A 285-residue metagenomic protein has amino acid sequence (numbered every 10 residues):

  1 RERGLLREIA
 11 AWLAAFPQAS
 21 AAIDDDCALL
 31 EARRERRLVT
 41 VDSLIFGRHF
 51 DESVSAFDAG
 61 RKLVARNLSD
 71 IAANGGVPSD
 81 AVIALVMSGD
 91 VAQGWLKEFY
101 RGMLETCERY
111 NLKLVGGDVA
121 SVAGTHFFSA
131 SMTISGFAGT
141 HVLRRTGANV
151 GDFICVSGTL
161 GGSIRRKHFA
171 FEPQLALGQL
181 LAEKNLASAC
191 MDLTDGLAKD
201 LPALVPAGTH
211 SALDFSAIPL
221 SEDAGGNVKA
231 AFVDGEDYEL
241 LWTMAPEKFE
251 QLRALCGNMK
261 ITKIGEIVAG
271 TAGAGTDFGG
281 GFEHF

Functional and structural regions predicted by a protein language model:
R1-S55, N74, I83, R101-C107 (+2 more regions): Extreme N-terminal cap/leader segments of soluble proteins
E2-G4, E8-A11, S88-V115, S121-F128 (+2 more regions): Glycine-/charge-enriched secondary-structure boundary and capping motifs
P17-Q18, C27-A28, L104, D118-A123 (+4 more regions): A generic local secondary-structure boundary/capping motif
A21, E52-R66, D90-R101: Glycine-rich anion/phosphate-binding loops
E35, A138-R144, F249-E250: Short helix-loop capping/hinge motifs at secondary-structure junctions, enriched in acidic/polar residues
L38-V41, H126-F127, H141-L180: Short, acidic (Asp/Glu-rich) active-site segment that either coordinates a divalent metal cofactor
F57-D80, R101-R109, A176, L180 (+1 more regions): Small-aliphatic-rich amphipathic alpha-helix that forms the alpha element of a beta-alpha
G75-A84, V115-G117: Short beta-strand segments at enzyme active-site cores
